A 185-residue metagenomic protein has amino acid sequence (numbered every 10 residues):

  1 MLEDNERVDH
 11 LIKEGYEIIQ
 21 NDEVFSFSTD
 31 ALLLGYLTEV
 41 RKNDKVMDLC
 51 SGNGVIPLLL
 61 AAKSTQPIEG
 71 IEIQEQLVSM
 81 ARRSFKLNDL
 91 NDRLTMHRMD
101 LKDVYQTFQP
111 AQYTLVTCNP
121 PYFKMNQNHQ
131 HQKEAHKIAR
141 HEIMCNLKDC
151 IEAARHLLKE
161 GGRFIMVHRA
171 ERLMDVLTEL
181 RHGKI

Functional and structural regions predicted by a protein language model:
L2-R41: Class I SAM-dependent transferase core
Q20, R98-M99, H168: Short loop/edge segments at beta-strand edges and connector loops that shape dinucleotide/nucleotide cofactor-binding
E23-V24, Q74, R169-A170: Short beta->alpha junction loops/turns
S26-D30, G52, E142-D149: Short secondary-structure boundary/capping elements
G35, Q132-A135, G183: Glycine-rich, phosphate-binding/catalytic loops in enzymes
Y36-C118, F123-H129: Conserved SAM/SAH cofactor-binding pocket of Class I
P120-D149: Mobile active-site "lid"/loop adjacent to the S-adenosyl-L-methionine
M144-I185: Conserved Class I SAM-dependent methyltransferase catalytic core
